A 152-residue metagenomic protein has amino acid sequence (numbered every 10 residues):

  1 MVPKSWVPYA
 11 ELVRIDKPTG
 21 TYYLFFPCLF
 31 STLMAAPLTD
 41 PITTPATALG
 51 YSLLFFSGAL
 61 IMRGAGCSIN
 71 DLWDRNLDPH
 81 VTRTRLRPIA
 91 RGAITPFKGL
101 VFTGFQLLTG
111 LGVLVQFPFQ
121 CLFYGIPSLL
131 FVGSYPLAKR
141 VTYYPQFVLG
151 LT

Functional and structural regions predicted by a protein language model:
M1-V7, C67-I94: Cytosolic, membrane-interface loops and tails of multi-pass inner-membrane proteins
V7-G20, A93: Membrane interfacial helix-start motif at the N-side
A10-E11, R87-T152: Intramembrane alpha-helical segments
T21, S68, N76-P79, R83 (+3 more regions): Hydrophobic positions within alpha-helical membrane elements
Y22-T32, P88, V148-T152: Small-residue-rich segments of transmembrane alpha-helices in multi-pass membrane proteins, especially helix faces
F25, L29, L33-W73, R83 (+2 more regions): Membrane-embedded alpha-helical segments that form the functional core of polytopic membrane enzymes, especially those
A35, T39, R75-D78, K139-Y143: Perimembrane helix-loop junctions in membrane proteins
